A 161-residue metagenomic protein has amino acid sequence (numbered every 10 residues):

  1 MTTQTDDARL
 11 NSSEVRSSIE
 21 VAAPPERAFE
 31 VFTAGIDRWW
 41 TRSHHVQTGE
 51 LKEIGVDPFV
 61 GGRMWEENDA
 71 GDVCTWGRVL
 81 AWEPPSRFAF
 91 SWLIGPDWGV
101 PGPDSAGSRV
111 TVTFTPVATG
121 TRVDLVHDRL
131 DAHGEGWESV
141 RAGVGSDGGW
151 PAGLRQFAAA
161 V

Functional and structural regions predicted by a protein language model:
M1-L51: Hydrophobic ligand-binding cavity/cleft-lining segments
A28-F32, M64, V79, F90 (+3 more regions): Hydrophobic pocket/interface hotspot
T33-D37, P84, R155: Solvent-exposed alpha-helix faces
G35-W76: Short beta-edge strand/loop motif at the mouth of beta-sheet-based domains
W39-W40, W82, W92, L130 (+1 more regions): Tryptophan-centric aromatic hotspots in well-structured domains and transmembrane helices
I54-G55, W65, D69-G120: Hydrophobic-ligand binding "helix-grip"
L93-D97, V126-H133: Short, solvent-exposed aromatic-acidic interface loops
R129-V161: A conserved amphipathic terminal alpha-helix motif
